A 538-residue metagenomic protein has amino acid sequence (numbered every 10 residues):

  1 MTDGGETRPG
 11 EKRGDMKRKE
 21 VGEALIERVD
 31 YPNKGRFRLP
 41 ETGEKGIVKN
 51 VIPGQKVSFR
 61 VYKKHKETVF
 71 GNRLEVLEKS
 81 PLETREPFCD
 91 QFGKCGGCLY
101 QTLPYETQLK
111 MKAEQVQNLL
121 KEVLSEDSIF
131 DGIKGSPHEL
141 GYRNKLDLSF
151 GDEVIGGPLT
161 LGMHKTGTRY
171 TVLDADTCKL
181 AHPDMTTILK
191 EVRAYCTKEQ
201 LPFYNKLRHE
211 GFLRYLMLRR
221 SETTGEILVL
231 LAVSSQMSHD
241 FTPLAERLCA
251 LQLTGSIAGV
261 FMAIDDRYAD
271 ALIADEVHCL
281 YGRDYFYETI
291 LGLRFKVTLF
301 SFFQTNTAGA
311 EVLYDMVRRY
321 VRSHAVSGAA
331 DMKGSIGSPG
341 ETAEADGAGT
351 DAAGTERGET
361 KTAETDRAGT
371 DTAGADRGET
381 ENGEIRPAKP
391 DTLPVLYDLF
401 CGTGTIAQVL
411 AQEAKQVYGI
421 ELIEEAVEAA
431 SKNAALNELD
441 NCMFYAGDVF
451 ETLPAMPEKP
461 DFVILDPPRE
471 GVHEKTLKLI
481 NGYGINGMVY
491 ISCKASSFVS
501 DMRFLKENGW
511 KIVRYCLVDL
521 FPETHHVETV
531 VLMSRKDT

Functional and structural regions predicted by a protein language model:
M1-Q91, T166, M443, E451: Terminal RNA-binding accessory module
D3-E6, E11-G22, Y31-P32, S238-T242 (+1 more regions): Rossmann-like S-adenosyl-L-methionine
G35-P40, G162-K165, L230-A232, A430: Short, acidic/hydrophobic/Gly-rich beta-strand patch recurrent on exposed beta strands that often constitutes part
G54, A181, N306: Short, conserved phosphate/pyrophosphate- and ester-handling motifs at nucleotide-, phospho-/glycolipid
L74-P87, K94-F203, T223: Extended interfacial segments that mediate partner engagement and assembly in macromolecular machines
G132-E139, K206, Y215, R219 (+1 more regions): Short, solvent-exposed loop/turn elements at beta->coil junctions and helix N-caps that rim active or binding pockets
Y170-R214, S235-F261, Y268: Internal alpha/beta scaffold segment
L218, T224-S234, R294-T298, F462: Short, aliphatic-rich beta-strand segments
